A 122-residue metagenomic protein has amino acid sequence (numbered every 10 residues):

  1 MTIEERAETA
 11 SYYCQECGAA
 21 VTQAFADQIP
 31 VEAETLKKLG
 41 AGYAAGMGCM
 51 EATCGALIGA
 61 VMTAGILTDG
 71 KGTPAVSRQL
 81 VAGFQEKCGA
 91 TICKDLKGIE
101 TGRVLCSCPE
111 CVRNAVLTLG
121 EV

Functional and structural regions predicted by a protein language model:
M1-S11: Polybasic, low-complexity association/targeting segments
A10, C14-G18, L36, G70-T73 (+2 more regions): Generic structural signal for well-ordered, non-membrane alpha-helical segments in soluble metabolic enzymes
V21-A41, Q85-C93: Acidic-glycine-rich active-site phosphate/pyrophosphate-binding loop
V21-F25, L57-T68, A115-L119: Buried hydrophobic packing segments
D27-L39, G65-Q79: Phosphate-handling active-site elements
Y43-T63: Glycine/serine-rich anion-binding loops at beta->alpha junctions that coordinate negatively charged ligand groups
G55-A56, A60, I66-T68, G72 (+2 more regions): Catalytic phosphate/nucleotide-handling subdomain of diverse soluble enzymes
R78-V122: C-terminal binding/interaction regions
